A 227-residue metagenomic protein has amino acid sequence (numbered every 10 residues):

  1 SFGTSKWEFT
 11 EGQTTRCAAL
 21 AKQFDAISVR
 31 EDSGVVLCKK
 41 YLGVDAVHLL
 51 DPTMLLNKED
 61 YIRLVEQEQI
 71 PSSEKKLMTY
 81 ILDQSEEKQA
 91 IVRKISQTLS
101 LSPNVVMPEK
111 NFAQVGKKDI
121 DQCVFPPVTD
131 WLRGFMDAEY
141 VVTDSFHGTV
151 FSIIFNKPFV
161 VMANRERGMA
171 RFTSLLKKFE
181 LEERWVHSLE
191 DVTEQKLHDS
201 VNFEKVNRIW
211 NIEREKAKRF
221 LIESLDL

Functional and structural regions predicted by a protein language model:
S1-L227: Active-site anion-handling motifs in enzyme catalytic cores
